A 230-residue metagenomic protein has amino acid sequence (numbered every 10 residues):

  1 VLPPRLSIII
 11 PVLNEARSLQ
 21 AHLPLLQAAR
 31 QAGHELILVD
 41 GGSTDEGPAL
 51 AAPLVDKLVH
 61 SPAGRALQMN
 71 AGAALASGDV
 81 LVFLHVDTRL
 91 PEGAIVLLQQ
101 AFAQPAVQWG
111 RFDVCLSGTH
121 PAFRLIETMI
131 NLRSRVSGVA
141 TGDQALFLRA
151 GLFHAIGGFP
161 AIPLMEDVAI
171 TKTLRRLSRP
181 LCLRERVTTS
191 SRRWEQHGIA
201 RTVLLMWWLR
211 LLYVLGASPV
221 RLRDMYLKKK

Functional and structural regions predicted by a protein language model:
V1, K172-K230: Hydrophobic helical membrane-anchoring modules
N14-A28: Short, well-formed alpha-helical segments that are part of the catalytic scaffolds of diverse glycosyltransferases
R17-A21, D45-P53, G93: Acidic helix N-cap motif at the loop->helix transition within catalytic regions of sugar-transfer enzymes
P24-Q27, G33-G42: Short beta-strand/loop segment that forms part of the nucleotide-sugar
H34, P48-L75: Conserved donor nucleotide-binding strand/loop of the catalytic core
D40-P48, T88: A conserved acidic beta->alpha catalytic loop
L81: Short aromatic/hydrophobic "clamp" motif used to bind/position activated sugar donors
G93-A122: Conserved donor NDP-sugar-binding/catalytic core segment of glycosyltransferases
